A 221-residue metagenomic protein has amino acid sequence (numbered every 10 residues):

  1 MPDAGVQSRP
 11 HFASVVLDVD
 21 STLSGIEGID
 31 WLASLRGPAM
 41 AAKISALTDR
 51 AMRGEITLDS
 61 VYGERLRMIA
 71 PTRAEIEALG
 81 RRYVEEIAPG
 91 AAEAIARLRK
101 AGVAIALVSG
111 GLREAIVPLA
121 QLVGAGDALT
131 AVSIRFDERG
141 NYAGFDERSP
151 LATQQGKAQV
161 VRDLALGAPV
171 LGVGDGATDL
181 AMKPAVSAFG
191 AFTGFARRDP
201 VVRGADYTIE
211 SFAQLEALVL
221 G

Functional and structural regions predicted by a protein language model:
P2-S133, E138: Alpha-helical substrate-recognition element adjacent to the catalytic core
V16, A106, T130, L171-V173 (+2 more regions): Hydrophobic/aromatic beta-strand patches that form the interior of the parallel beta-sheet core in alpha/beta enzyme
A46-G54, R198-E210: A short, conserved beta-to-alpha structural element at the edge of catalytic cores that scaffolds binding
R99-K100, Q121, A165, P184 (+1 more regions): Anion (oxyanion) recognition and catalysis
S109-G110, A168-A205: Acidic, Mg2+-coordinating phosphoryl-transfer loop and its flanking beta/alpha structural elements, shared across
V117-A168: Substrate-recognition "cap/lid" segment bordering the active-site pocket of phosphatases
D137-G144, D199-Y207, L218-G221: Short, charged, surface-exposed secondary-structure boundary motifs
F192, Y207-Q214: Short acidic-hydrophobic, aromatic-tinged amphipathic segments that line or gate anion-handling sites
